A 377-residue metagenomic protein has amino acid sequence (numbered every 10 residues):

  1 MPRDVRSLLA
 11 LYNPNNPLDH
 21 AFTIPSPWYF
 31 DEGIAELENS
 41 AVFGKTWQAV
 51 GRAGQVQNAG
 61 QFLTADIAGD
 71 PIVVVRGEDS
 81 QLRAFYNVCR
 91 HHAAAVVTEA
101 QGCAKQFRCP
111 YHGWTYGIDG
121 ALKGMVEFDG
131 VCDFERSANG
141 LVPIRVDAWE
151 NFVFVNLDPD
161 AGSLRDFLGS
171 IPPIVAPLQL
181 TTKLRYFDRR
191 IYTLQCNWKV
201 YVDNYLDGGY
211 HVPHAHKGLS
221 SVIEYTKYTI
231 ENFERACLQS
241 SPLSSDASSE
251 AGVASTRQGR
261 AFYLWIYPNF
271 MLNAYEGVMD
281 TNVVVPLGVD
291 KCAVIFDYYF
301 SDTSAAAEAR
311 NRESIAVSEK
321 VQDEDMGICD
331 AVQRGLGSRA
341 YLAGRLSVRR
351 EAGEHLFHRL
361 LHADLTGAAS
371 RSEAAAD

Functional and structural regions predicted by a protein language model:
M1-N15, A316: General detector of N-terminal leader/presequence modules that precede the first folded domain
L9-S26, K183: Short, contiguous pre-domain boundary segments
I24-I67, I72: Non-catalytic accessory segments flanking enzyme active sites
F43-W47, A94, Y210: Generic structural signal for secondary-structure transition and capping sites
G44-Q57, M125-G130, Y263-P268: Short Pro/Gly-enriched beta-strand edge/turn motifs at strand-loop
Q55-P159, R165-L168: Rieske [2Fe-2S] iron-sulfur-binding domain
Q81, N87, D147, F152-D377: C-terminal catalytic domain of Rieske-type non-heme iron oxygenases
